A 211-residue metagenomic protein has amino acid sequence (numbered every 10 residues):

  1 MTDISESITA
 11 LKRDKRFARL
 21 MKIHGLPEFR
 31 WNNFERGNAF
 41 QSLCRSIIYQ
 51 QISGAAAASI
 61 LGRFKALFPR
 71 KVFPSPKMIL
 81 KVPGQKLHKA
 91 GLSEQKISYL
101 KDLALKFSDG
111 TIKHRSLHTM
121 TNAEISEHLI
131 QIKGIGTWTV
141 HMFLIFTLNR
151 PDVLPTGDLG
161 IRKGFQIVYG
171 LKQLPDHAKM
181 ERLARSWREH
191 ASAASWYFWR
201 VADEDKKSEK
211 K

Functional and structural regions predicted by a protein language model:
M1-M120, R182-K211: N-terminal polyanion-binding entry modules of DNA glycosylases/AP lyases and select other DNA-binding proteins
I48, T121-Q166: Catalytic DNA-binding helix-loop module of base-excision-repair DNA glycosylases/AP lyases
I52, L148, Y169-G170, A202: Hydrophobic/aromatic-lined pockets within catalytic cores
R70, L105-K113, Q131-G134, I145 (+2 more regions): Alpha-helix capping at helix-to-loop junctions
S98, E127, A178: Short, contiguous clusters of charged residues that form electrostatic/catalytic patches at enzyme active sites, used
D158-R185: C-terminal end-helix/capping segment
